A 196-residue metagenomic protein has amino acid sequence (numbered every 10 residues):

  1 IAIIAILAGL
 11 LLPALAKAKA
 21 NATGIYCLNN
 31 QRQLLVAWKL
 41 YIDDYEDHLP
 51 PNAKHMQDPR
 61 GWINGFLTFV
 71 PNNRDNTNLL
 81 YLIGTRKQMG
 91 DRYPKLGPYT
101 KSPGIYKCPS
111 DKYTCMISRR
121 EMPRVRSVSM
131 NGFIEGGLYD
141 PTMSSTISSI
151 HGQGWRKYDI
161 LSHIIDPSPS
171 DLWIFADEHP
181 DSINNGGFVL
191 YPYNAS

Functional and structural regions predicted by a protein language model:
I1-N29: Amphipathic alpha-helical segments typified by the pilin-like N-terminal helix that continues immediately C-terminal
C27-S196: Short, well-structured segments within or immediately adjacent to enzyme catalytic domains that line ligand-binding
